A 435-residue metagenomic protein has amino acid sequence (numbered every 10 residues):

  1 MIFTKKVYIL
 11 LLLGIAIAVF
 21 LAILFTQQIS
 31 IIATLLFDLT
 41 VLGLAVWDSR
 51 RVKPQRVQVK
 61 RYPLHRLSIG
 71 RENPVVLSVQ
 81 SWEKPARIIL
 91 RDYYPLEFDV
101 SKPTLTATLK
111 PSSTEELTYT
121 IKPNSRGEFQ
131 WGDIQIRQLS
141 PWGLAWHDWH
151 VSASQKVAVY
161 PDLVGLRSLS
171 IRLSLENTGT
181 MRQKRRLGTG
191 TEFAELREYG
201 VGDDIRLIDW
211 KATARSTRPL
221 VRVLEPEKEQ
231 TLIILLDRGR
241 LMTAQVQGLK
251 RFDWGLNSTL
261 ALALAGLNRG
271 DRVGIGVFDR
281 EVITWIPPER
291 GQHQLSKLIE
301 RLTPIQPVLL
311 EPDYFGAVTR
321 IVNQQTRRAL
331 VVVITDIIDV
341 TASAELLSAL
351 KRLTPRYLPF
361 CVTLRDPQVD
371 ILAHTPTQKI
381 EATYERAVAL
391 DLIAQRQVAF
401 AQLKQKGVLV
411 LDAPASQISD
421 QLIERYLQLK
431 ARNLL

Functional and structural regions predicted by a protein language model:
M1-K60: Extracellular/lumenal glycan-associated context and N-glycosylation machinery
L39-H293, R328-T335, T341, S348-R352 (+1 more regions): An amphipathic, basic-hydrophobic helix/alpha-beta surface used to engage anionic, phosphate-rich ligands or surfaces
E281, L364-Q368: Short beta-alpha junction loops
I286-P312: Short, charged loop segments at secondary-structure junctions
S296-L298, Q368-V398: Acidic, Ser/Thr-rich peripheral helices and adjacent loops at domain boundaries
P312-R365, D412, R432: Exposed acidic/Ser/Thr-rich ligand/metal-binding surfaces
L409-A415: Short acidic-hydrophobic, aromatic-tinged amphipathic segments that line or gate anion-handling sites
I418-L435: C-terminal "exit" segments of structured domains
